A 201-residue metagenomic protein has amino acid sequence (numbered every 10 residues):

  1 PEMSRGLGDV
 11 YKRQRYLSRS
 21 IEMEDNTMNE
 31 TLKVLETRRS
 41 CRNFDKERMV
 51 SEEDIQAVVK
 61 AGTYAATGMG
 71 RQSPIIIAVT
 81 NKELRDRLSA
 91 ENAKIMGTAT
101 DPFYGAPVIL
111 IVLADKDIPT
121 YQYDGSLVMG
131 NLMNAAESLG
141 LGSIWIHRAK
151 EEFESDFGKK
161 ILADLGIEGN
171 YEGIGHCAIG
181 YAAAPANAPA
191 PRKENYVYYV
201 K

Functional and structural regions predicted by a protein language model:
P1-Q14: Single conserved hydrophobic/aromatic residue that forms the stacking wall/gate of nucleotide- or nucleobase-binding
R19-K201: Acidic, surface-exposed loops and disordered segments
